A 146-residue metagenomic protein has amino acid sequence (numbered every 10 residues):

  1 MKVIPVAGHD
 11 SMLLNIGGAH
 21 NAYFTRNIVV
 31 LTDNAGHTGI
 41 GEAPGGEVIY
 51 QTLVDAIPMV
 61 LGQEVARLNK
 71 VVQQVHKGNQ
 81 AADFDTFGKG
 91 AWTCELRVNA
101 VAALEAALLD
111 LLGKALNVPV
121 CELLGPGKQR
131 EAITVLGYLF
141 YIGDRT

Functional and structural regions predicted by a protein language model:
M1-P44: Structured beta-strand/loop patches that form or line metal/cofactor-binding pockets in enzymes
P5, G127, I142: Residue-level detector of flexible, active-site-proximal loop/helix-junction positions within diverse enzyme catalytic
G18-A19, L123-G125: A generic local secondary-structure boundary/capping motif
T25-N27, V54, I133: Residues at beta-strand starts and edge strands
T32-A115: Metal- or metallocofactor-binding catalytic centers and their adjacent structured scaffolds across diverse enzyme
A115, G125-G127: Subtilisin-like serine protease catalytic core
E131-T146: Metal-dependent enolase-superfamily TIM-barrel catalytic cores that perform enediolate-based chemistry
